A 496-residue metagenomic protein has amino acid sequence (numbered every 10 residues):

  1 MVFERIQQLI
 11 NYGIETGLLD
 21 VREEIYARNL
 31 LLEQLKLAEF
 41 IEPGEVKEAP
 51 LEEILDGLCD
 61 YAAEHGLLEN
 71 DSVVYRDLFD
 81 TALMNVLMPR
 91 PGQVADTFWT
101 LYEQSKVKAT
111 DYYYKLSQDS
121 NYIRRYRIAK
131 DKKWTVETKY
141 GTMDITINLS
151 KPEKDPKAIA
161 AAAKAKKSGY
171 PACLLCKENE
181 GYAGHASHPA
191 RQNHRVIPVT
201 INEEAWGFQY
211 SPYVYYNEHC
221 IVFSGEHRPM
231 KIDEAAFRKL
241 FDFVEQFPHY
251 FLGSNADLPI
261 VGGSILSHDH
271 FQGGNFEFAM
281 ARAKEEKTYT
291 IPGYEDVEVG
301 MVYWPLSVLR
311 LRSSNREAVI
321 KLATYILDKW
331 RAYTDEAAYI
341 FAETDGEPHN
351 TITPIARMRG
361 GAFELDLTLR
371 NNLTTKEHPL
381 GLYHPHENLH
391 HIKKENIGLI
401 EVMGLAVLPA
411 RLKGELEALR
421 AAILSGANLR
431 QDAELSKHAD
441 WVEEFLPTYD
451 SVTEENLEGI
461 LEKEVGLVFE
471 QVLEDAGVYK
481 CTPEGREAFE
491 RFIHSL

Functional and structural regions predicted by a protein language model:
M1-V222, E226-P229, P305, V319-A323 (+2 more regions): Active-site microenvironments that recognize anionic phosphate/pyrophosphate groups
N193-R195, G225-L252: Helical scaffold of the NTase/Pol beta-like nucleotidyltransferase catalytic core
A235, V244-S264, G273-Y325, R331-T334: Catalytic or ion-translocation cores adjacent to nucleophile or general acid/base/metal-coordination motifs in diverse
P259-S267, D345-T351: Beta-rich nucleic-acid/ligand-interaction surfaces
